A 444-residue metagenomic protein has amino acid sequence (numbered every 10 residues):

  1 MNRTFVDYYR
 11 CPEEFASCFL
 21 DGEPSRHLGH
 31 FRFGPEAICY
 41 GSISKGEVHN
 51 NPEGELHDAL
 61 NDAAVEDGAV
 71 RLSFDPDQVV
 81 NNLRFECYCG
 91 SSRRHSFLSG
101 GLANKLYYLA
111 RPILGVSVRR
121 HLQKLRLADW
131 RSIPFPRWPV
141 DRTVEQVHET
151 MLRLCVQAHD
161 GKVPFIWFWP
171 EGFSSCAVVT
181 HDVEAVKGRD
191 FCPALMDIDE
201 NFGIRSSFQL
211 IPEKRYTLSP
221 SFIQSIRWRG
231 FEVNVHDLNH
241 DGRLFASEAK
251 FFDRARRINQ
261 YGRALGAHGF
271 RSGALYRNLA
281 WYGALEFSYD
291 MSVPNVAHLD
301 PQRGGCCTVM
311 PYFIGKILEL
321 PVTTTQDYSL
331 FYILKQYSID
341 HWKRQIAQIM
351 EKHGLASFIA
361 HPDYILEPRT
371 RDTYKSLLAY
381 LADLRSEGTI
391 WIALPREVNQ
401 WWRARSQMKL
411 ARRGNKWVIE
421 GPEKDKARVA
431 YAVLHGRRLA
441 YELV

Functional and structural regions predicted by a protein language model:
M1-Q209, E213-T217, A280, A284-L285 (+1 more regions): Terminal accessory/targeting
W167, H181-L279: Catalytic cores of extracellular degradative/oxidative enzymes
P220-R227, C307-Y312, R344-Q348: Short amphipathic alpha-helices and their capping/turn segments at secondary-structure boundaries
R229-V233, G283-D290, K316: Glycine-enriched alpha-helix->loop->beta-strand junction motifs that scaffold or abut catalytic
N234, R271, D290-M291, S357-I359: Conserved beta-strand positions in the central sheet of alpha/beta enzyme cores
R243-A246, H298-T308: Short, charged, surface-exposed secondary-structure boundary motifs
H268-G269, Y289-V293, G388-P395: Acidic/polar loop patches that form or flank catalytic/metal-binding clefts of enzymes that bind anionic ligands
G273, V293-N295, T323, H361: Conserved residues at the C-terminal ends of beta-strands
